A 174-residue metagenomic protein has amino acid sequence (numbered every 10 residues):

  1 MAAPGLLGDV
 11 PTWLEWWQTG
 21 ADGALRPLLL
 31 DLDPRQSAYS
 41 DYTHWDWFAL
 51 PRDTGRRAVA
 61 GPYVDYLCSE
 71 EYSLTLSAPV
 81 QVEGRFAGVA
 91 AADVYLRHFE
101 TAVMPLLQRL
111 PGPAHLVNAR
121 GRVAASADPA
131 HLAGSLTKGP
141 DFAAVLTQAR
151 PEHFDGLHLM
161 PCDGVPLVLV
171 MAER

Functional and structural regions predicted by a protein language model:
M1-T54, A125-H131: Extracellular/periplasmic ligand-sensing ectodomains of membrane signal-transduction proteins
L6-L7, L30-D31, R120, M160-P166: Short, solvent-exposed coil/turn segments at beta-strand boundaries
S40-D41, W47, P79-E83, A90-A92 (+3 more regions): A structural signal for the main folded, soluble domain(s) of proteins
T43-C68, L96-L107, F142: Short, basic/aromatic recognition patches
S69-V103, L169-R174: Conserved beta-strands of PAS-like sensory domains
A87, A124-A125: Generic structural signal for well-ordered beta-strand positions
V94-A124: Solvent-exposed, extracytoplasmic
A130-H131, S135-R174: Extracellular/periplasmic juxtamembrane segments that couple receptor/chemosensory ectodomains to their
